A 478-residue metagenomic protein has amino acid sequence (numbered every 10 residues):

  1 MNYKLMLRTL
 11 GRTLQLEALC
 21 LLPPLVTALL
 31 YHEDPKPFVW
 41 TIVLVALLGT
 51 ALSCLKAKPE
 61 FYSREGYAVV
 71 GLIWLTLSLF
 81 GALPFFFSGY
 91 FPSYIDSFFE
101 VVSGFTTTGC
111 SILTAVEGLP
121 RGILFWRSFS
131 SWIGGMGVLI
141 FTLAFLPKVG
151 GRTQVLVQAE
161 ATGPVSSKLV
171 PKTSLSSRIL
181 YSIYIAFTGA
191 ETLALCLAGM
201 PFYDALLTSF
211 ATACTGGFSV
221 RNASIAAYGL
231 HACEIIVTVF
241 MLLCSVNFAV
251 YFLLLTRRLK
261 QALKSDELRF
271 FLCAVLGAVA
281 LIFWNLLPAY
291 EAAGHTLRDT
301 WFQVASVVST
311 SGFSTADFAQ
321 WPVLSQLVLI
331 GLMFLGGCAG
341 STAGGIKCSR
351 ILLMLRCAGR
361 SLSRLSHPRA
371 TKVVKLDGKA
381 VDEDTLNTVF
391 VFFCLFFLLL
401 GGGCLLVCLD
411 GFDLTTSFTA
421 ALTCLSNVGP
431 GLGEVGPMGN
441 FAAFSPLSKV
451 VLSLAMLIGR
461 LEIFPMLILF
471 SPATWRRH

Functional and structural regions predicted by a protein language model:
M1-H478: Membrane-proximal intracellular helices of multi-pass ion channels
